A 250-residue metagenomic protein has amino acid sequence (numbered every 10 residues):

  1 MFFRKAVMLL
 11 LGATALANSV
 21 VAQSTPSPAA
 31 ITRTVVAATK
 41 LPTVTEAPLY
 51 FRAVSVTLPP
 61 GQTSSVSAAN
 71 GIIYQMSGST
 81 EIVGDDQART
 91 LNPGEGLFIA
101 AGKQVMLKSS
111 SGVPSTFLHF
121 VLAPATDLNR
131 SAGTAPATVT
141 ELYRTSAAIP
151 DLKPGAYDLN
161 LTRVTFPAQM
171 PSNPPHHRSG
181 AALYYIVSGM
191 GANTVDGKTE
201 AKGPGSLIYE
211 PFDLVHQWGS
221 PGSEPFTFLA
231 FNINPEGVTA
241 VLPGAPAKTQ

Functional and structural regions predicted by a protein language model:
M1-F3: N-terminal secretory signal peptides that target proteins for export/translocation
V7-N18: Bacterial N-terminal signal peptides
V21-S55, R89-P93, L97-A100, M106 (+2 more regions): A short, N-terminal "cap"/entry segment at the start of jelly-roll beta-barrel domains of the cupin/DSBH fold
P48-L49, P59-Q75, A156-Y157, Q169-A182: A short beta-loop-beta micro-motif enriched in histidine and acidic residues
P59, D85-G102, D196-L214: Short acidic-glycine-tyrosine-enriched beta hairpin
S64-V66, I82-V83, I99, Q104-G112 (+3 more regions): Short beta-strand His + acidic residue motifs that chelate non-heme Fe in jelly-roll/DSBH and cupin folds
A68-D85, S179-D196: Glycine- and acidic-residue-biased ligand/ion/polar-headgroup-sensing regions
R144-P174, R178-S179, L183-G191: Surface-exposed interaction/gating patches
